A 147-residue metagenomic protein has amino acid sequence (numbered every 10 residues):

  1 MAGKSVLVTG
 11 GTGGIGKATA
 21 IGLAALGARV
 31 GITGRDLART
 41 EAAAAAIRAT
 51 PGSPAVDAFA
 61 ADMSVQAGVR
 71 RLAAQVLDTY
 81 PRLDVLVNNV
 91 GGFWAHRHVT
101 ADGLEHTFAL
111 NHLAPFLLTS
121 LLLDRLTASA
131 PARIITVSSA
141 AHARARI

Functional and structural regions predicted by a protein language model:
M1-I147: Rossmann-fold NAD(P)H-dependent dehydrogenase/reductase core
